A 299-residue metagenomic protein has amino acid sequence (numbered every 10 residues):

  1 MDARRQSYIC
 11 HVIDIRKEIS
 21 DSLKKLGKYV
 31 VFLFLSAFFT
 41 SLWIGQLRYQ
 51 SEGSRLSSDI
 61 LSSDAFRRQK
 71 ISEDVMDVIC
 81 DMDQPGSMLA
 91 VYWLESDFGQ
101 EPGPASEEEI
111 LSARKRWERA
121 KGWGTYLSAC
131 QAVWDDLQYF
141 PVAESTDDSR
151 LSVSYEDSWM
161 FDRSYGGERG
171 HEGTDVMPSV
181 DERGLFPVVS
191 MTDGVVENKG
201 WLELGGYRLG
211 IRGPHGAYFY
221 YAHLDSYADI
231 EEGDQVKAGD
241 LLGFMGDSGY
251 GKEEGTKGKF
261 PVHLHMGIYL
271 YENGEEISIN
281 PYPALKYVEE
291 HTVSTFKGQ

Functional and structural regions predicted by a protein language model:
M1-K25: N-terminal Lys/Arg-rich, disordered targeting/topogenic segments
K28-G45: Hydrophobic membrane-insertion alpha-helices, especially the h-region of bacterial N-terminal signal peptides
W43-G53: Hydrophobic single-pass membrane-insertion segments
R55, D59-C80, M88-Y207, A238 (+1 more regions): Surface-exposed, glycine-biased beta-strand/turn segments
V189-S226, E253-V262: Zn2+-dependent peptidoglycan hydrolase active-site motif and core
R208-I211, V236-E254: Short hydrophobic beta/alpha edge segments that flank linear recognition/processing sites
E232, K257-Q299: Acidic, glycine-rich catalytic/binding loops that coordinate metals and/or anionic ligands
